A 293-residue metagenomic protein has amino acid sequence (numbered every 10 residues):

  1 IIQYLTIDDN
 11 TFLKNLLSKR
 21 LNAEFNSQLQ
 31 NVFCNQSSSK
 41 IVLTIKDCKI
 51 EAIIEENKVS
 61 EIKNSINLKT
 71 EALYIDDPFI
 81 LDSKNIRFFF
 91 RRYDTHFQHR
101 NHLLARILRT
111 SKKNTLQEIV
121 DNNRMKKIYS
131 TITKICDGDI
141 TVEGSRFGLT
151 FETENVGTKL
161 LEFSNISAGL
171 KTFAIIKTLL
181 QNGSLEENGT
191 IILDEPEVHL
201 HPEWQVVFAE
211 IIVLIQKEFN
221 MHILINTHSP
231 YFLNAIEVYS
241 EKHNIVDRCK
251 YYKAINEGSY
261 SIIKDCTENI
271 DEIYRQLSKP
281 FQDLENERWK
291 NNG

Functional and structural regions predicted by a protein language model:
I1-N188, E257-G293: Phosphate-coordinating catalytic segments in nucleotide- and nucleic-acid-processing enzymes
R87, Q205-V206: Single-residue recognition of alpha-helix boundary sites
G157, S164, H199, I223-L224: Short N-terminal micro-motifs specific to bacterial/archaeal maturation and metal-cluster initiation sites
A168-K171, I175-L185, Q205, V213-K217 (+2 more regions): Short helix-capping and hinge/turn segments at secondary-structure transitions, especially at repeat and domain
T190-I192: Walker B motif beta-strand of ABC-family P-loop ATPases
D194-P196: Walker B catalytic acidic pair
V206-G293: C-terminal lobe/lid and adjacent interdomain/linker elements of RecA-like ASCE P-loop ATPase modules
